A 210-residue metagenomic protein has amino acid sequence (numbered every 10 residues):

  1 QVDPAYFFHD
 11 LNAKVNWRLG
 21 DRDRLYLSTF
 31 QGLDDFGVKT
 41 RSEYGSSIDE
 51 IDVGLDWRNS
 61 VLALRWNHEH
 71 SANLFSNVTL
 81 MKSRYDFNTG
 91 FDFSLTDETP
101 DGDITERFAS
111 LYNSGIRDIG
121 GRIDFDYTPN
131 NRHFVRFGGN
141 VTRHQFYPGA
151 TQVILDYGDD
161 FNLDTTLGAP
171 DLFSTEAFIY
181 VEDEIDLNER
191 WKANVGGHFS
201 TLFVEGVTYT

Functional and structural regions predicted by a protein language model:
Q1-A13, L19-D23: Outer-membrane beta-barrel translocator/receptor signature
V2, D35-V38: Outer-membrane beta-barrel translocator/channel fold
N16-D34, D56-Y209: Face-selective signature of the C-terminal outer-membrane beta-barrel domain
D52-G54: Non-catalytic, glycine-rich low-complexity segments
